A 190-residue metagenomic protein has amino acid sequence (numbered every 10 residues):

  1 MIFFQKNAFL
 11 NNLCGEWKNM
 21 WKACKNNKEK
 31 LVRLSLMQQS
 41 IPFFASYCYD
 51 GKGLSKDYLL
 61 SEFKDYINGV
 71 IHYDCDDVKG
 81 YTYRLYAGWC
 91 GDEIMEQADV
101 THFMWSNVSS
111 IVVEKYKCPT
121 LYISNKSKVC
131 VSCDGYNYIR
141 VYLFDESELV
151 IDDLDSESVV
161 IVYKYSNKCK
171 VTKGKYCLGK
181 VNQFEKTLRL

Functional and structural regions predicted by a protein language model:
M1-N125, C130, D134, Y138-L190: Short, glycine-biased loop/turn motifs at secondary-structure junctions and in low-complexity Ser/Thr/Pro-rich termini
